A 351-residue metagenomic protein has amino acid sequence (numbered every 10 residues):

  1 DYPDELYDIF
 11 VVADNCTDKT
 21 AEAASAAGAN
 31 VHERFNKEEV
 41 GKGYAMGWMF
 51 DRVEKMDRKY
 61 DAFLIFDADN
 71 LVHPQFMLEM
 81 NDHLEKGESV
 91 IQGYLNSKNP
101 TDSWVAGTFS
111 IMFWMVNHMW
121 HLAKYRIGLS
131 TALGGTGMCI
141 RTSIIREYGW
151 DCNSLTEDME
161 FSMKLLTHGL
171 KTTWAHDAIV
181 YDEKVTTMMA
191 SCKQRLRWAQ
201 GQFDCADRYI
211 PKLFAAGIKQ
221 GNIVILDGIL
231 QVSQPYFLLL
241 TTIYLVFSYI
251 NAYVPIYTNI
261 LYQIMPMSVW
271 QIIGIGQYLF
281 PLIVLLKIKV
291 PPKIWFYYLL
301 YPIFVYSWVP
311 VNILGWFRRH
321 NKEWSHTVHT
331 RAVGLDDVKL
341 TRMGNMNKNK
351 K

Functional and structural regions predicted by a protein language model:
D1-L6: Short, acidic, metal-binding catalytic loop of nucleotide-sugar glycosyltransferases
D18-S25, E33, Q75: Acidic helix N-cap motif at the loop->helix transition within catalytic regions of sugar-transfer enzymes
E33-R58, P74-L155, L196, F203-D207: Long helical/loop segments within the catalytic core of UDP-sugar-dependent glycosyltransferases, especially the large
M56-L71: Short beta-strand-to-loop acidic/aromatic patch adjacent to the donor-nucleotide binding site
D67-L71, D151, L165: The conserved acidic donor/metal-binding loop of glycosyltransferases
L155-F161: Acidic donor-binding loop at a coil-to-helix junction in glycosyltransferase catalytic cores that engages
S162-Y181: Catalytic donor-sugar/metal-binding loop of nucleotide-sugar-dependent glycosyltransferases
P211-V224, V254-K351: Juxtamembrane C-terminal module of membrane proteins
